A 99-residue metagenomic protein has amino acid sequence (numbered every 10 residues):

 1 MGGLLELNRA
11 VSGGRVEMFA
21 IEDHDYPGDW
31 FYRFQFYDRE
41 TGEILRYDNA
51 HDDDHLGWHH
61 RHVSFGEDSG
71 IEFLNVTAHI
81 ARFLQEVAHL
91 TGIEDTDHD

Functional and structural regions predicted by a protein language model:
M1-W58: The feature represents the first ordered module of a protein
E40-E43, A88, H98-D99: Alpha-helical membrane insertion/targeting regions
R61-S64: Juxtamembrane helix-capping/reentrant segments at transmembrane boundaries
G66-D97: Well-ordered alpha/beta subsegment
